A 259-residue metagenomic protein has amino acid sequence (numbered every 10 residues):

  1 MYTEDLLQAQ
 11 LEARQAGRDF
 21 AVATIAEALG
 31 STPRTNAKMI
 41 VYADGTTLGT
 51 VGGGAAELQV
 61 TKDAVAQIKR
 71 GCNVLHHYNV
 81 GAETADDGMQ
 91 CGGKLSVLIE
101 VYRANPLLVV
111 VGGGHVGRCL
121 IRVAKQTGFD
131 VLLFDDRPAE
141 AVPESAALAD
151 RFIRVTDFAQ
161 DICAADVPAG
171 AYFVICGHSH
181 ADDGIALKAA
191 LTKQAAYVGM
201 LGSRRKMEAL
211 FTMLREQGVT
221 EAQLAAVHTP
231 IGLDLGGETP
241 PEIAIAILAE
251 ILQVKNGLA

Functional and structural regions predicted by a protein language model:
M1-R154, C163-Y172, K206, T212-M213 (+1 more regions): Segments forming oxygen-rich coordination pockets for charged ligands
G49, G53, I175-S179, G199 (+2 more regions): Glycine- and other small-residue-rich loops at beta-strand/loop junctions that grip anionic moieties
Q59, I185, E242: Active-site phosphate/pyrophosphate-handling residues
F129, A195, V219: Short phosphate-binding/catalytic loops that engage adenosine nucleotides
F134, Y172-F173, G177-H178, K188-M213: ADP-ribose/adenylate-binding Rossmann-like module
H180-G184: Beta-loop-alpha module in the N-terminal Rossmann-like domain of NAD(P)-dependent dehydrogenases, especially those
L201-A259: Adenosine-phosphate binding glycine-rich loop
